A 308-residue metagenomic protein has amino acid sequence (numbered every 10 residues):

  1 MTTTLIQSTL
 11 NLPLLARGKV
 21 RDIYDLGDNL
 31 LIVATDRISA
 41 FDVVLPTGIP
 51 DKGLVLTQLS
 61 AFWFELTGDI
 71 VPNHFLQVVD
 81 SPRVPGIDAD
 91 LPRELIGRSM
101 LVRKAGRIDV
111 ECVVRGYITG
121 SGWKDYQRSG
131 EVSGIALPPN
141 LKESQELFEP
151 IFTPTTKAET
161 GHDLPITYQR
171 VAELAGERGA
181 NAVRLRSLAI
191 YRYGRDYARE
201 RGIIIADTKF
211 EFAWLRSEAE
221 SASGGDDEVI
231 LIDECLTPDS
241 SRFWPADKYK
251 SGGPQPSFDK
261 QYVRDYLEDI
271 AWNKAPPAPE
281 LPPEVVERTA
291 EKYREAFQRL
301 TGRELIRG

Functional and structural regions predicted by a protein language model:
T2-T155, K274-E280, E284-G308: Active-site loop/lid in soluble adenylation, ligation, and acyl-transfer enzymes
N29, R107-D109, G202-I205, D226-I230: Coil-to-beta-strand transition motifs
N29-D36, K124-Y126, A219-E234: Short, well-ordered strand-loop elements centered on a beta-strand within folded domains, enriched for acidic residues
S81-P92, L215-E228, K250: Intrinsically disordered, low-complexity coil segments
R103-A105, E200-T208, A213, A290: Short, active-site-adjacent segments that bind or coordinate small-molecule cofactors and metal centers
V114, I205-E218, G225-C235: Conserved metal-phosphate-binding beta-hairpin within the catalytic cores of diverse ATP-dependent phosphoryl-transfer
R128-R178, G224-E228, C235-L300: Anionic ligand-binding catalytic core segments
A175-A206: A long amphipathic alpha-helix within ATP-dependent nucleotide-binding catalytic cores
